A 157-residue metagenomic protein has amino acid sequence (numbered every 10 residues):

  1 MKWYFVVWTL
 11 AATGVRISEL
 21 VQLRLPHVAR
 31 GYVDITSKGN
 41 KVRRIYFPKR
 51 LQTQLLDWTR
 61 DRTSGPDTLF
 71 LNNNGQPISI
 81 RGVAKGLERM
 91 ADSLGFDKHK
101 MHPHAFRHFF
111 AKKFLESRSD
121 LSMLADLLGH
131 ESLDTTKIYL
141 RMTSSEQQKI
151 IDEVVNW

Functional and structural regions predicted by a protein language model:
M1-W157: Conserved catalytic core of the tyrosine transesterase superfamily
